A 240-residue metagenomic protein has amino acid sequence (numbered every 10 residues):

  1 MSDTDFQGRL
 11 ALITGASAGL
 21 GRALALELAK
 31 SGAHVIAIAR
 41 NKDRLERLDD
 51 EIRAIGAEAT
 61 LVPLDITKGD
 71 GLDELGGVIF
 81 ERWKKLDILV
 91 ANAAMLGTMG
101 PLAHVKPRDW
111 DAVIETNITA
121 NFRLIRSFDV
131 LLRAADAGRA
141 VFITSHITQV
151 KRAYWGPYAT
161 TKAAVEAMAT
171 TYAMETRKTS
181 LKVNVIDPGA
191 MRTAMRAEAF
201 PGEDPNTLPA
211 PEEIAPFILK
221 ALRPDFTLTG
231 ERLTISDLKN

Functional and structural regions predicted by a protein language model:
L10, S17-G19: Conserved glycine-rich cofactor-binding loop
A33-R47: Conserved glycine-rich Rossmann-like NAD(P)H-binding loop of the short-chain dehydrogenase/reductase
K42-D43, P63-E74, P107: The beta1-alpha1 cofactor-binding region of Rossmann-like NAD(H)/NADP(H)-dependent oxidoreductases
M95, R133, G138-A164, A169-K178 (+1 more regions): Catalytic loop of short-chain dehydrogenase/reductase
G100-L102, K106-I114: Substrate-binding pocket helix/loop in short-chain dehydrogenase/reductase
I125-R126, T170: A short, exposed helix-loop element centered on a Lys and neighboring polar residues
K178-L181, V185-I186, T193, P201-N240: C-terminal helical subdomain
